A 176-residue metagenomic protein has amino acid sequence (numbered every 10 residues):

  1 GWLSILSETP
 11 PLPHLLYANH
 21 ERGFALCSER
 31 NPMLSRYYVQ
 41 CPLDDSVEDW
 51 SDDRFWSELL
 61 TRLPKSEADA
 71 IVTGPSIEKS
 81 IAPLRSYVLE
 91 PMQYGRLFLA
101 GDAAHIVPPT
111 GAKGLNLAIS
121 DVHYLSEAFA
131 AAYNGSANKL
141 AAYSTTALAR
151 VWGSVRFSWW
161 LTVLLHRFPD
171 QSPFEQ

Functional and structural regions predicted by a protein language model:
G1-L84, L89: Conserved FAD-binding catalytic core of PHBH/FMO-like flavoproteins
T73-I81, A118, Y143-T145, W159 (+1 more regions): Short linear capping/connector segments at secondary-structure termini
Q93-P109: Short FAD-binding loop at a beta-strand-to-alpha-helix junction that anchors the flavin cofactor in diverse
A103-I106, I119-F129: Extended, hydrophobic alpha-helical segments in both membrane/secreted and soluble proteins
P109-I119: A conserved FAD-binding loop/helix module that cradles the flavin
T110-A112, E127-Q176: C-terminal helical "tail/cap" subdomain of flavin- and related membrane-associated enzymes
